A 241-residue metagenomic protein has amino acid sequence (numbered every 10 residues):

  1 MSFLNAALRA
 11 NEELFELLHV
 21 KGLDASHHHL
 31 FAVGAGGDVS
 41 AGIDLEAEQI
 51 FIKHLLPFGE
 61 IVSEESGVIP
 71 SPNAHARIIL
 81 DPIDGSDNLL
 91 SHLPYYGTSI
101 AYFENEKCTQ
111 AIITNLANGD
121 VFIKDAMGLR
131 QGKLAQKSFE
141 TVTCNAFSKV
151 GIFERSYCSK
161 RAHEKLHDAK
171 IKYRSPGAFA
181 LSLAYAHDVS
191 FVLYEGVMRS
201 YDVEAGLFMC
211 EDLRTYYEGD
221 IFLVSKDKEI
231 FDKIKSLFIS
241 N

Functional and structural regions predicted by a protein language model:
M1-L80: N-terminal subdomain of lithium-sensitive/metallo-dependent phosphomonoesterases centered on the IMPase/IPPase/PAP
D44, G85-S86, A186: Buried hydrophobic positions in well-ordered alpha/beta secondary-structure cores of metabolic enzymes
L45, P94-A101, K133-E140: Active-site glycine-rich loop that binds ribose-phosphate moieties when present
S63-E65, L80-D81, T114, E195-V197: Short His-Asn-centered micro-motif
I69-N73, S91-H92, E104-E106, N115 (+4 more regions): Solvent-exposed alpha-helices and their adjacent loops that cap or buttress functional pockets in soluble metabolic
P72-A126: DPxDG-like acidic metal-binding loop motif
F139-N241: An extended, acidic
